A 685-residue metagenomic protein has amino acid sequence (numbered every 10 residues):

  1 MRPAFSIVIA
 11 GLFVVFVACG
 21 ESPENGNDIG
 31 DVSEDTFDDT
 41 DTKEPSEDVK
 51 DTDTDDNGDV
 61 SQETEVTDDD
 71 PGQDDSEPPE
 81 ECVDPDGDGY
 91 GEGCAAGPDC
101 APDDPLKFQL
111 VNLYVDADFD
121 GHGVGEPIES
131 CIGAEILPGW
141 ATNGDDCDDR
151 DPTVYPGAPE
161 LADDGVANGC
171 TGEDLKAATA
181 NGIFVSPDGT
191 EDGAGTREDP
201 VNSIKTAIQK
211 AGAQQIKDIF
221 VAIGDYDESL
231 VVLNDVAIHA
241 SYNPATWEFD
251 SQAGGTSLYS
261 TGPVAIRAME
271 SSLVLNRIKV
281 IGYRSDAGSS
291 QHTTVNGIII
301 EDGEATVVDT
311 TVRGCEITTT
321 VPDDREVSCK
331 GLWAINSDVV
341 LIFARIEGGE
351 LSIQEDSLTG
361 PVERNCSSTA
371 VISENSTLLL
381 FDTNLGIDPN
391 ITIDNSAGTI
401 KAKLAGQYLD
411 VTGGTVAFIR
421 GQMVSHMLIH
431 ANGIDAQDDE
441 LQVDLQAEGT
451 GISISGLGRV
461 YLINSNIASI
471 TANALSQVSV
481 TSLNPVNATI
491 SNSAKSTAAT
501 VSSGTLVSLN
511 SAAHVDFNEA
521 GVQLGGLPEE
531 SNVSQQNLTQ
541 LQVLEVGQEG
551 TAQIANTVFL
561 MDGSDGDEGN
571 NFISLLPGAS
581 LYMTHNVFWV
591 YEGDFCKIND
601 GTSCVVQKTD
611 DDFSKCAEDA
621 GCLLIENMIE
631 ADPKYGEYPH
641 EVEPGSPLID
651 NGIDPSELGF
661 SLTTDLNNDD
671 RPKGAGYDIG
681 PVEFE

Functional and structural regions predicted by a protein language model:
C19-E80: Ser/Thr-rich, Pro/Gly/Ala-heavy low-complexity intrinsically disordered linkers and tails of secreted extracellular
G26, E77-F184, G189, D199-N202: Membrane-associated feature with strongest affinity for ZDHHC
G91, G123, P127, G621-E685: C-terminal accessory segments
F119, D188-D192, G224-D225, S241-W247 (+4 more regions): Acidic glycine-/aspartate-rich tracts in secreted/extracellular proteins
N168, P187-V221, P672, D678: Acidic Gly/Asp/Thr-rich repetitive segments characteristic of extracellular carbohydrate-active and adhesion proteins
K205, A213-E248, G262, A344 (+1 more regions): N-terminal extracellular ligand-recognition/capping segment immediately after the signal peptide
E228-S229, D235, S376-G386, S396 (+3 more regions): Predominantly extracellular beta-rich ligand-binding scaffolds that present long acidic/polar faces for carbohydrate
A237-I299, V308-V321, E350, Q354-D356 (+5 more regions): Right-handed parallel beta-helix/beta-spiral solenoid domain characteristic of secreted/periplasmic
